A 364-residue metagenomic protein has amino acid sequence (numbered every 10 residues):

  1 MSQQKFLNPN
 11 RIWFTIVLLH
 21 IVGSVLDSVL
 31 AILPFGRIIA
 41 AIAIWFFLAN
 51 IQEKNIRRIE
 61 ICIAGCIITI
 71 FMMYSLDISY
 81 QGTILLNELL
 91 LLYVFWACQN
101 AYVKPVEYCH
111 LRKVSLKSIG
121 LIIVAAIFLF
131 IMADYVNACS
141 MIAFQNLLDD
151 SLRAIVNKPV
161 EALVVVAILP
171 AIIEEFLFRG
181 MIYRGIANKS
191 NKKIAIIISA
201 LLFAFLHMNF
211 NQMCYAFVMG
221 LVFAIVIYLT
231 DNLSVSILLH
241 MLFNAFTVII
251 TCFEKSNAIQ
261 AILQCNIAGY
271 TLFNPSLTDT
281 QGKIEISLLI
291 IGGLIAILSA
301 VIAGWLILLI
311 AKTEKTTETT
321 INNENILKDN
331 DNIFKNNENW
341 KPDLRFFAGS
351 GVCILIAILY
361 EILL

Functional and structural regions predicted by a protein language model:
S2-Q3, W45-K54, Y74-V124, F144 (+1 more regions): Membrane-helix interface linkers and caps
P9-S24, R58-I70, L121-L129, F347-I354: Alpha-helical transmembrane segments
G23-A41, N55-Q99, I290-I295: Alpha-helical transmembrane segments in multi-pass membrane proteins
P105-I173, N188, E361-L364: Juxtamembrane helix-loop-helix connectors linking adjacent transmembrane helices in multi-pass membrane enzymes
F176-I198, I225-D231: Membrane-interface helix/loop boundary segments of multi-pass membrane proteins
Q212-L277, I284: Functionally important transmembrane alpha-helices
I259-I286, T317-P342: Short, membrane-exposed interhelical loops at transmembrane-helix boundaries
K341-L363: Final/C-terminal transmembrane alpha-helix of multipass membrane proteins
